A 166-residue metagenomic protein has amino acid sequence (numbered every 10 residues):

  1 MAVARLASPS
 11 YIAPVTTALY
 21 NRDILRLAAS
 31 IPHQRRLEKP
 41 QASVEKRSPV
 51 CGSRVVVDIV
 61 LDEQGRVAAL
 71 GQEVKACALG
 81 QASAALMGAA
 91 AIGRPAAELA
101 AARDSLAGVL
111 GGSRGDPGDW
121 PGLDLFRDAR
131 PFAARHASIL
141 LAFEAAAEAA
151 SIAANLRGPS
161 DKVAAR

Functional and structural regions predicted by a protein language model:
V3, S8-Q34, A97-R166: C-terminal binding/interaction regions
S30-V74: Structured beta-strand/loop patches that form or line metal/cofactor-binding pockets in enzymes
K39, K46, G52, Q81 (+2 more regions): Generic structural "secondary-structure junction" signal
K75-Q81: Short, thiol/selenol-centered motifs that function as redox-active sites or metal-ligating centers
A78, R94-A97: A generic structural signal for alpha-helix starts
Q81-A82, A101: Alpha-helical macromolecular-interaction surfaces
S83-P95: Alpha-helical support elements that line or immediately flank enzyme active sites and cofactor-binding pockets
